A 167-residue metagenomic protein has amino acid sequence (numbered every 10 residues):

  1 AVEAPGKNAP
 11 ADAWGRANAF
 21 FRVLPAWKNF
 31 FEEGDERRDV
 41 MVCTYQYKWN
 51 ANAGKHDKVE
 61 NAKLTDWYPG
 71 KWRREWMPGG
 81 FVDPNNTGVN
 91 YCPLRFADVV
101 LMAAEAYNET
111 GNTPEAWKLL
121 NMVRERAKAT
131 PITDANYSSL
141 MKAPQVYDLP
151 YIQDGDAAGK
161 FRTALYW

Functional and structural regions predicted by a protein language model:
A1, E33-W167: Acidic/polar-rich alpha-helix caps and helix-coil junctions
A1-W27: Polar, glycine-rich mid-to-C-terminal structural blocks that act as macromolecule-binding/assembly scaffolds
F30: Short, conserved, surface-exposed binding loops centered on an aromatic residue
